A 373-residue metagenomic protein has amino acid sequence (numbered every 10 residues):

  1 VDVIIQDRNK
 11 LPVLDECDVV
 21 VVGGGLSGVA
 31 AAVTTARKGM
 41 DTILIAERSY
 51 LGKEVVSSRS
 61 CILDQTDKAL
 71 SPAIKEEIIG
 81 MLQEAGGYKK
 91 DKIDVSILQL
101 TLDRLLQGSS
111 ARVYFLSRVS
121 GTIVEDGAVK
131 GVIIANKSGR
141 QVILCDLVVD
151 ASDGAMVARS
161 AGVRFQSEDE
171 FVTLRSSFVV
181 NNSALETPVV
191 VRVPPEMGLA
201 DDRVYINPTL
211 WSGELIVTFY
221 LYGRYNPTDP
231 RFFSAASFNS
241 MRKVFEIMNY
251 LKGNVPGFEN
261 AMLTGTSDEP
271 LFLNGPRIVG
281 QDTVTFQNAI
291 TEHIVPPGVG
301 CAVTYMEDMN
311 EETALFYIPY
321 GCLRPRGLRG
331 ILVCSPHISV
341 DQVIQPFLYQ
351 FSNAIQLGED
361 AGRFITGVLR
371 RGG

Functional and structural regions predicted by a protein language model:
V1-V19, S339: Extreme N-terminal leader/targeting segments of oxidoreductases
R8, E16, T34, M40-D41 (+3 more regions): Conserved N-terminal/central alpha/beta ligand/cofactor-binding core
K10-L11, E54, A73-I74, I78 (+4 more regions): Flavin (FAD/FMN)-binding glycine-rich loop and adjacent Rossmann-like elements that form
V19-V21, T42, I331: Conserved hydrophobic helix-helix packing surfaces used for dimerization/oligomerization
V22-L26: Glycine-rich Rossmann-fold phosphate-binding loop(s) that bind the pyrophosphate of adenine dinucleotide cofactors
G28-A31: Short glycine/serine/threonine-rich phosphate/pyrophosphate-binding segments that cradle anionic phosphate groups
D126-V132: Short, hydrophobic/aromatic-rich segments at coil-to-beta transitions
